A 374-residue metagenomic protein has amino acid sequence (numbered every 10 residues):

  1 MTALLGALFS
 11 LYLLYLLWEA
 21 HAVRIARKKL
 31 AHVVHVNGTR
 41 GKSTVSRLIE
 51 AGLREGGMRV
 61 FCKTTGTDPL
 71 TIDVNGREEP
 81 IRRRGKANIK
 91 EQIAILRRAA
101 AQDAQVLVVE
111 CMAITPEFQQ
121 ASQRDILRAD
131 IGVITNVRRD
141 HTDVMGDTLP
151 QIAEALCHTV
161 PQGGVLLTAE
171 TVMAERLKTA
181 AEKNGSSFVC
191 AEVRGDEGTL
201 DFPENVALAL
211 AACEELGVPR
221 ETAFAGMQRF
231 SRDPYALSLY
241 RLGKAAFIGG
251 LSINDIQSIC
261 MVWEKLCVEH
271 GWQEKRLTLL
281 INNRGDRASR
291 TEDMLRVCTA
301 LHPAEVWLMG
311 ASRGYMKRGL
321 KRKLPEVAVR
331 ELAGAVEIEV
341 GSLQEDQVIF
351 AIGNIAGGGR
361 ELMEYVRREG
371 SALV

Functional and structural regions predicted by a protein language model:
M1-N37, T44-R54, E192: Short, basic phosphate-binding NTP loop
T2-H21, K29, A225-V374: ATP-dependent carboxylate-amine ligase
R24-L30, E50-G132, N136-A153: ATP-dependent carboxylate-amine ligase catalytic core
A31, Q102, T115, A129-G243: Acidic, Mg2+-coordinating active-site environments of NTP-dependent enzymes
V33, M58-F61, V106, F188 (+3 more regions): Hydrophobic anchor at the start of a short beta-strand that flanks the dinucleotide cofactor-binding loop
I49, L53-R54, A181, L320 (+1 more regions): Hydrophobic alpha-helical packing residues
Q123-T135, V160, L362-V374: A short, gly/pro- and small-residue-rich
